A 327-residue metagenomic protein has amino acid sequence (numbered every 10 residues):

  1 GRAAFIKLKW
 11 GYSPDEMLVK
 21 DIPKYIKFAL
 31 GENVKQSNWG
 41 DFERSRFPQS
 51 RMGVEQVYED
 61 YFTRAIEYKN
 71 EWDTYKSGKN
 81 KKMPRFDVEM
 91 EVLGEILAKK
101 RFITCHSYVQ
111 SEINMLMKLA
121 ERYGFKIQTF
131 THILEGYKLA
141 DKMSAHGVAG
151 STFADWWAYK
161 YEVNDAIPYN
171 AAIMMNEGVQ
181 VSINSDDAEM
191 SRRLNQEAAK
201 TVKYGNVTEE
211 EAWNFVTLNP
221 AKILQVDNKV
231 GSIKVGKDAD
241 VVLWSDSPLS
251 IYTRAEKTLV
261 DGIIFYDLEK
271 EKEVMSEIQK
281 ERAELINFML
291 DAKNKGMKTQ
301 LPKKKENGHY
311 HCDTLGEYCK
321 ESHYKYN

Functional and structural regions predicted by a protein language model:
G1-I127, R254, V260, D267-V274 (+1 more regions): Polyanionic/metal-chelating signatures
A4-F5, V19, L116, M175-N176 (+4 more regions): Domain-wide signal for the mature, well-folded portions of proteins, strongly enriched in nucleus-encoded organellar
G11, D60-N70, E121, V148 (+4 more regions): Generic secondary-structure signature for well-ordered alpha-helical cores
E89, E112, G136, A166-I167 (+1 more regions): Amphipathic coiled-coil/heptad-repeat helices and related helical stalk/stem segments that mediate oligomerization
F102, D141-S144, V148-W244: His/Asp/Glu-enriched, well-ordered alpha-helical/loop segment that forms or immediately abuts the divalent-metal
T104-Y108, K126-E135, D155-K160: Catalytic beta/alpha-barrel core
Q110-N114, I133-A140, M190-S191: Active-site environment of divalent metal-dependent phosphoester hydrolases
Y204, T208, V241-S245, I251-A255 (+1 more regions): Active-site or pore-adjacent capping/gating segments
